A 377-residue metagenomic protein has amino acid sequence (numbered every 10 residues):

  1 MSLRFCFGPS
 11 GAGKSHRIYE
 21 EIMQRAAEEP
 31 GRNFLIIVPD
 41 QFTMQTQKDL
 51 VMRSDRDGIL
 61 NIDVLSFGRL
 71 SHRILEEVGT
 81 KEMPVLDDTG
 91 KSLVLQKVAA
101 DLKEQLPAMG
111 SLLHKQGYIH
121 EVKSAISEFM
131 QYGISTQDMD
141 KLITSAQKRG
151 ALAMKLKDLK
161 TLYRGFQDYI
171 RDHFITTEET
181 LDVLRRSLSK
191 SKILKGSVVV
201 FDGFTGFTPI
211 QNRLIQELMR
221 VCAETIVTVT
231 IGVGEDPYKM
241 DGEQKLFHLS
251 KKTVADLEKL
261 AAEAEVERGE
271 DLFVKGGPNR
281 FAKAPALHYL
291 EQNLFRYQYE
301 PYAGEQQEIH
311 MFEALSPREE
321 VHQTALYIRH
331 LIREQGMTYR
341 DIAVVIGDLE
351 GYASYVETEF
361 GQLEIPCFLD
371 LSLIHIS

Functional and structural regions predicted by a protein language model:
S2-C6, S10, K14, D101-G203 (+4 more regions): Accessory N-terminal region flanking or inserted into the helicase ATPase core in nucleic-acid motor proteins
S2-R4, S10-A26, R32, D40 (+2 more regions): Helicase P-loop NTPase motor core
E21, L50, Q211-E217, Y355-E359: A short acidic, amphipathic alpha-helical/loop segment
G31-K141, Q147-G150: Conserved P-loop NTPase-based nucleic-acid remodeling module centered on helicase motor cores
G58-I62, E364-L371: Conserved RecA-like helicase motor-core motifs
G203-T205, L349: Conserved Walker B
G206-G277: Extended, H/D-rich, highly charged conserved domains that either
I374-I376: Conserved small/polar residues in nucleotide/adenosyl-binding loops
